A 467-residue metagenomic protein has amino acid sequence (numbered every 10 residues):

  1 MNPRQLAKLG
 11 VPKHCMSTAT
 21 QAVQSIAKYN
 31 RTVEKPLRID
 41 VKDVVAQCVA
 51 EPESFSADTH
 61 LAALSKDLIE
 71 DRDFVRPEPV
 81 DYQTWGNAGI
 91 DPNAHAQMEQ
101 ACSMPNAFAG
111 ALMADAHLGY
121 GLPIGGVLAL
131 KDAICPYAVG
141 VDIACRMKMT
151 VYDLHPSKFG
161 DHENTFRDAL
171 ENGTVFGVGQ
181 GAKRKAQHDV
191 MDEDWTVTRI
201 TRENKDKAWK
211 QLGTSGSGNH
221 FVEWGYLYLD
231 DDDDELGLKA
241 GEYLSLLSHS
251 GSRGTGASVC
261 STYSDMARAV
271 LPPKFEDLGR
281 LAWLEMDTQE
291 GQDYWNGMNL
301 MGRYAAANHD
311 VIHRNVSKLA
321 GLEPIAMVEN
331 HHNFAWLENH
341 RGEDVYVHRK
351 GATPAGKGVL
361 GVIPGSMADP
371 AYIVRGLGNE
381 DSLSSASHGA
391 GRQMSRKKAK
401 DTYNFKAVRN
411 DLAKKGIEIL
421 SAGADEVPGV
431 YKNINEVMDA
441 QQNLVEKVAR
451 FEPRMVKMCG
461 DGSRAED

Functional and structural regions predicted by a protein language model:
M1-L64: Charged substrate- and nucleic-acid-binding regions of tRNA-handling and nucleotidyl-transfer enzymes, centered on
C15-M16, Y137, T150, L383: Glycine-rich phosphate/pyrophosphate-binding loops and their adjacent beta-strand/loop elements at enzyme active sites
Q47-A88, R314-V328: Polybasic, low-complexity association/targeting segments
D67-G119: Active-site-proximal "nucleotidyltransferase
V80, I90-N93, P105-A111, Y120-I124 (+4 more regions): Domain-length cofactor-binding catalytic modules of enzymes
L130, I134-C135, G140-K158: Catalytic-core region of right-hand nucleic acid polymerases
G181-D192: Acidic, glycine-rich loop-and-strand cores that form catalytic or ligand-binding grooves in diverse globular domains
